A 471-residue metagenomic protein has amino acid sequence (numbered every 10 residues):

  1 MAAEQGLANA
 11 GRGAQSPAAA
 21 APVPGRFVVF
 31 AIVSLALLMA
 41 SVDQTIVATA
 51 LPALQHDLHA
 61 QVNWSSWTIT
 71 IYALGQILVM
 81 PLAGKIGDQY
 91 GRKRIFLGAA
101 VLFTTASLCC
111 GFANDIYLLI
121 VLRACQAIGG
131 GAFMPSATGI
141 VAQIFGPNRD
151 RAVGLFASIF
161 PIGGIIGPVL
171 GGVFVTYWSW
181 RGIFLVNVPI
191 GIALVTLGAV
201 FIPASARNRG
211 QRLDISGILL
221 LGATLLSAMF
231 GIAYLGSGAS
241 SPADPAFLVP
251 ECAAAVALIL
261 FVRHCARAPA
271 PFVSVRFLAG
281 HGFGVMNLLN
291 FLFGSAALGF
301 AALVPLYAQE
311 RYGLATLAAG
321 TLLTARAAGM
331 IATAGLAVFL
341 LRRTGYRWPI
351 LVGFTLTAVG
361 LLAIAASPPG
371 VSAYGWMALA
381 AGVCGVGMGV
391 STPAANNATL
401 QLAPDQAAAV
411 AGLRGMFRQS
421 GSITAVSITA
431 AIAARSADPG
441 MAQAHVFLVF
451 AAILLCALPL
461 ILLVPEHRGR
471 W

Functional and structural regions predicted by a protein language model:
A2-V200, L336, R343-T344, V352-T355 (+6 more regions): Transmembrane-helix bundle of Major Facilitator Superfamily
G25-V42, V47-L51, V62-I71, L82 (+7 more regions): 12-transmembrane solute porter fold
F27, R149, I202-L219, A239-A243 (+1 more regions): Short loop segments and helix-boundary regions at transmembrane helix junctions of multi-pass inner-membrane proteins
L78, A132, A193, A223-L226 (+2 more regions): Residue-level signal for the membrane-embedded core of alpha-helical transmembrane segments, especially mid-helix
G87-R94, N148-A152, R207-L213, P271-S274 (+1 more regions): Interfacial helix-loop-helix linkers and transmembrane-helix boundary segments in multi-pass membrane proteins
G139-I140, I144, V173, F201 (+5 more regions): A residue-level signal for alpha-helical anchor/packing sites in multi-pass solute transporters
I162-T196, L213-E251: Helix-loop-helix hairpin linking two adjacent transmembrane segments in secondary transporters
V188-R207, G222-Y234, A253-A268, A457-P465: C-terminal membrane-cytosol helix-exit motif in multi-pass small-molecule transporters
